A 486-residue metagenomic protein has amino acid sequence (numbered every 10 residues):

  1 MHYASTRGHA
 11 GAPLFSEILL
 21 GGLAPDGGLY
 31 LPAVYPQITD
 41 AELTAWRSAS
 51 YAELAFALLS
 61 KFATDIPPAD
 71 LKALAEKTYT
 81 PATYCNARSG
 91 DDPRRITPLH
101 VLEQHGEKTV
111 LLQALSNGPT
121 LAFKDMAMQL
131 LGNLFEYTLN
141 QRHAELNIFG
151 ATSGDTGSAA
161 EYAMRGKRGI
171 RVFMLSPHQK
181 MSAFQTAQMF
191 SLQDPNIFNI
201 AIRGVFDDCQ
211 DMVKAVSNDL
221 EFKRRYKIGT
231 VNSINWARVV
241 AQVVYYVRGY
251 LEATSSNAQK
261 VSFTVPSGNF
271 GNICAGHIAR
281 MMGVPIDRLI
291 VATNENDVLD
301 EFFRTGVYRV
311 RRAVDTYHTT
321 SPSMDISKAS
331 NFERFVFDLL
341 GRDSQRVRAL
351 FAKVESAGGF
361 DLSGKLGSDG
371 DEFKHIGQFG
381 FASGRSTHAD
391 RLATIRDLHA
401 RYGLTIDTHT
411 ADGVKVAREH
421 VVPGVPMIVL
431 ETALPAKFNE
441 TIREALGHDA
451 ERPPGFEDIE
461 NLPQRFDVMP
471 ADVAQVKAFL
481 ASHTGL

Functional and structural regions predicted by a protein language model:
M1-L486: PLP-dependent amino-acid enzyme catalytic core
